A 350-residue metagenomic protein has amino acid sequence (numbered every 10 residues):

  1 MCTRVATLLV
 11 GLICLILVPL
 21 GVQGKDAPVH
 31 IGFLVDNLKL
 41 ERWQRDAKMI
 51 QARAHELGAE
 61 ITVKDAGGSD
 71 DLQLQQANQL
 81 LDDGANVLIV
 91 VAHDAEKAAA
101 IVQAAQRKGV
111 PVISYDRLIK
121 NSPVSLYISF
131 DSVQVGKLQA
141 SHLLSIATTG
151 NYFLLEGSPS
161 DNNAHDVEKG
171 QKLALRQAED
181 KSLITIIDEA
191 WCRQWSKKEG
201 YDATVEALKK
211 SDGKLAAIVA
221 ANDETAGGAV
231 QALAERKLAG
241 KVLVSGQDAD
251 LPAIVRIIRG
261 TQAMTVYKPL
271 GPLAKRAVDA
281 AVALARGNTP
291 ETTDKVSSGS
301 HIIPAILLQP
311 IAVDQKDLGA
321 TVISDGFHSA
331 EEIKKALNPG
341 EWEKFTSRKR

Functional and structural regions predicted by a protein language model:
M1-T3: N-terminal secretory signal peptides that target proteins for export/translocation
T7-P19: Bacterial N-terminal signal peptides
Q23-R350: A residue-level marker of the well-folded mature domains of exported/periplasmic proteins
